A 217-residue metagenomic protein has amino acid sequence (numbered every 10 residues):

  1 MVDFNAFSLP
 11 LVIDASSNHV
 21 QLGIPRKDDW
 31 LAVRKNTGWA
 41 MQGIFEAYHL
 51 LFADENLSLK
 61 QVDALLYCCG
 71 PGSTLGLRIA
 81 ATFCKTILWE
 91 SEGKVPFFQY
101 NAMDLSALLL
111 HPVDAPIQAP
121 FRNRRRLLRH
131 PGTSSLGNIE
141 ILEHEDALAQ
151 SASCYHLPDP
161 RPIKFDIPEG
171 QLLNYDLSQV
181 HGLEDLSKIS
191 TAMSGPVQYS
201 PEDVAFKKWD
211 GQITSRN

Functional and structural regions predicted by a protein language model:
M1-K27, F97-N217: Oxyanion-binding and handling regions
N36-F52: N-terminal phosphate-binding loop and adjacent alpha-helix
Y48-A64, S151: Phosphate/pyrophosphate-binding loops at sites that engage ATP/ADP/AMP, CoA/4′-phosphopantetheine, polyphosphate
N56-K60, L88-Y100: Phosphate-handling active-site elements
K60-G70, S153-P162: Short glycine-rich phosphate-binding loop at a beta-alpha junction
A64-K94: DPxDG-like acidic metal-binding loop motif
